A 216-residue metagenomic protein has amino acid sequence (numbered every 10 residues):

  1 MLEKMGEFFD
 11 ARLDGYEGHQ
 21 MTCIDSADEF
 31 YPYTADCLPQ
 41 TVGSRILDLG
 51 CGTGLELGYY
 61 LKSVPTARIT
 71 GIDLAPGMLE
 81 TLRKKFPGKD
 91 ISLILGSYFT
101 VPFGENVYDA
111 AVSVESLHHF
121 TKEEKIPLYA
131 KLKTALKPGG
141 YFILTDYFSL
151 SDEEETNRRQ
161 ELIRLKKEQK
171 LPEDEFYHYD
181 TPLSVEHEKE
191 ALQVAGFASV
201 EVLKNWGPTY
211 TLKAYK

Functional and structural regions predicted by a protein language model:
M1-Q40, L55, Y59: Conserved class I S-adenosyl-L-methionine
L47-L49, T53-T100: Class I SAM-dependent methyltransferase SAM/SAH-binding core
F103-A111: A short acidic, Gly/Pro-enriched loop at the edge of an enzyme's catalytic core that lines a small-molecule cofactor
S113-S116: A short beta-strand submotif of the Rossmann-like class I SAM-dependent methyltransferase core that lines
H118-F120: A short His-aromatic
I126-P138: A short glycine-rich, Lys/Arg-flanked "PGG" loop and its adjoining helix->strand segment in the class I
T145-A195, V200-E201: C-terminal alpha-helical "lid/dimerization" subdomain adjacent to the S-adenosyl-L-methionine
A195-K216: Core SAM-dependent methyltransferase catalytic element
